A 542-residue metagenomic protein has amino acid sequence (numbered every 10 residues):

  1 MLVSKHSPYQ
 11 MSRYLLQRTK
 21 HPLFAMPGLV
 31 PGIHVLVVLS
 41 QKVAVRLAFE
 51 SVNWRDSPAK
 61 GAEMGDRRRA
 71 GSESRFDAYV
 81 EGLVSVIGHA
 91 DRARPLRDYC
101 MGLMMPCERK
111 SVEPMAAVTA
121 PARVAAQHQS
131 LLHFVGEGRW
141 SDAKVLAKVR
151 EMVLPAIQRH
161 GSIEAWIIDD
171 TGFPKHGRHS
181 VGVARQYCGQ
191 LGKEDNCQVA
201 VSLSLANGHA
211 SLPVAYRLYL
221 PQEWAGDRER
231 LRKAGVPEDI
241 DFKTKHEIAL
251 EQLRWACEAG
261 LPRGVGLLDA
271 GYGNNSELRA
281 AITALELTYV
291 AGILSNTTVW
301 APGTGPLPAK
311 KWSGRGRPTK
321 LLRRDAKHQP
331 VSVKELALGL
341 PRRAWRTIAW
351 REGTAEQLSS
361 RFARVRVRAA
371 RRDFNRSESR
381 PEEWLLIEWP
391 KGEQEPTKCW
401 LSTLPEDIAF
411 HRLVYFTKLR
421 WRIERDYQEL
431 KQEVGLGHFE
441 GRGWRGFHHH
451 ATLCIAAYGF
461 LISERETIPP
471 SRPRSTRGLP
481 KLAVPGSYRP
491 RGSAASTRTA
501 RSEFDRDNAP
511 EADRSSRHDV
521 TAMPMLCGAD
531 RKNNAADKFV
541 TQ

Functional and structural regions predicted by a protein language model:
M1-R18, V45-F49: N-terminal, intrinsically disordered charge-dense segments
L2, S12, P27, P524-L526: Position-driven detector of the extreme protein N-terminus
E50-R92, L220, A234, E238-D241 (+5 more regions): A short, flexible helix-boundary coil/loop motif
G65-L267, G271-A291, S295-T298, G305 (+3 more regions): Conserved, well-structured functional cores that handle cations and Mg-NTP chemistry
I168, G172, Y272, T319-H328 (+1 more regions): Short amphipathic alpha-helical "interface-anchor" segments enriched in bulky aromatics
V199, R422, D426, H449-I455: Catalytic-loop motifs flanking and including active-site residues across diverse enzymes
